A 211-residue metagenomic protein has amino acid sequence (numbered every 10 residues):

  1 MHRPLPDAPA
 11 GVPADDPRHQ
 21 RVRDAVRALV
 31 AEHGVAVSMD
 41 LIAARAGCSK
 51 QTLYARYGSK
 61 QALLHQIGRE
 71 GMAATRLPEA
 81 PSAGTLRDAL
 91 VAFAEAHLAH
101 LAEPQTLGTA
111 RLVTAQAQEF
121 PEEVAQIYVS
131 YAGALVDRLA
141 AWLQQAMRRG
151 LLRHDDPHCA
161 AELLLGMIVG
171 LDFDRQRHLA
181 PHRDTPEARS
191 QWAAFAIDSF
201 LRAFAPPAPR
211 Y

Functional and structural regions predicted by a protein language model:
M1-D7, A92, A96-L98, Q144-R149 (+2 more regions): C-terminal peripheral helix-coil segments that are non-catalytic and often amphipathic
M1-R45, A55, Q61-A62: Basic, helix-initiating cap at the start of DNA-binding domains
Q51: Key DNA-contact positions within bacterial/archaeal DNA-binding proteins
S59-H65, A74, E123, I127: Short amphipathic alpha-helical segment with a characteristic S/N-K-E followed by hydrophobic residues
H65-A94, A99-L101, Q105, T109: Amphipathic alpha-helical linker/stalk segments
G84, L107-G108, L112, E122-R148 (+2 more regions): Amphipathic alpha-helical packing segments from all-alpha helical-bundle domains
V91-E123, V169-D172, A208-P209: Helical hydrophobic small-molecule/effector-binding pocket
